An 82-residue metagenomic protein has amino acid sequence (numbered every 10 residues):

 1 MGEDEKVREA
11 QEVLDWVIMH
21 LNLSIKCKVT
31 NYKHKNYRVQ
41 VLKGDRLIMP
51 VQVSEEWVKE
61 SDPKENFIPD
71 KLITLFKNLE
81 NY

Functional and structural regions predicted by a protein language model:
M1-V29, E60-Y82: Negatively charged, low-complexity tracts enriched in Asp/Glu with abundant Ser/Thr
N31-K59: Acidic, low-complexity, intrinsically disordered interaction modules
